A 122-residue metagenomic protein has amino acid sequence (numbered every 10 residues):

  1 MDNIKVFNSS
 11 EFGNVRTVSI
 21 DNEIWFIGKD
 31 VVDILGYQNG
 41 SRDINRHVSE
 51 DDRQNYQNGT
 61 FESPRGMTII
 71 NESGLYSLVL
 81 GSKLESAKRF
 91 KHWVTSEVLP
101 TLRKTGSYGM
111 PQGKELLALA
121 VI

Functional and structural regions predicted by a protein language model:
M1-I122: An anion-engaging/catalytic patch
